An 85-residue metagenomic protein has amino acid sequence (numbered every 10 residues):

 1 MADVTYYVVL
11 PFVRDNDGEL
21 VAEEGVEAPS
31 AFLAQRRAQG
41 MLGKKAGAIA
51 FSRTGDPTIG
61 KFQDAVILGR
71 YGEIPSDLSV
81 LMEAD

Functional and structural regions predicted by a protein language model:
M1-A22: Short aromatic-glycine-(Arg/Gly/Cys) micro-motifs in beta-strand/loop hairpins
A28-G47: A short, charged, amphipathic alpha-helix used as a generic interaction element across diverse proteins
L42-D85: Short, mixed-charge low-complexity intrinsically disordered segments
